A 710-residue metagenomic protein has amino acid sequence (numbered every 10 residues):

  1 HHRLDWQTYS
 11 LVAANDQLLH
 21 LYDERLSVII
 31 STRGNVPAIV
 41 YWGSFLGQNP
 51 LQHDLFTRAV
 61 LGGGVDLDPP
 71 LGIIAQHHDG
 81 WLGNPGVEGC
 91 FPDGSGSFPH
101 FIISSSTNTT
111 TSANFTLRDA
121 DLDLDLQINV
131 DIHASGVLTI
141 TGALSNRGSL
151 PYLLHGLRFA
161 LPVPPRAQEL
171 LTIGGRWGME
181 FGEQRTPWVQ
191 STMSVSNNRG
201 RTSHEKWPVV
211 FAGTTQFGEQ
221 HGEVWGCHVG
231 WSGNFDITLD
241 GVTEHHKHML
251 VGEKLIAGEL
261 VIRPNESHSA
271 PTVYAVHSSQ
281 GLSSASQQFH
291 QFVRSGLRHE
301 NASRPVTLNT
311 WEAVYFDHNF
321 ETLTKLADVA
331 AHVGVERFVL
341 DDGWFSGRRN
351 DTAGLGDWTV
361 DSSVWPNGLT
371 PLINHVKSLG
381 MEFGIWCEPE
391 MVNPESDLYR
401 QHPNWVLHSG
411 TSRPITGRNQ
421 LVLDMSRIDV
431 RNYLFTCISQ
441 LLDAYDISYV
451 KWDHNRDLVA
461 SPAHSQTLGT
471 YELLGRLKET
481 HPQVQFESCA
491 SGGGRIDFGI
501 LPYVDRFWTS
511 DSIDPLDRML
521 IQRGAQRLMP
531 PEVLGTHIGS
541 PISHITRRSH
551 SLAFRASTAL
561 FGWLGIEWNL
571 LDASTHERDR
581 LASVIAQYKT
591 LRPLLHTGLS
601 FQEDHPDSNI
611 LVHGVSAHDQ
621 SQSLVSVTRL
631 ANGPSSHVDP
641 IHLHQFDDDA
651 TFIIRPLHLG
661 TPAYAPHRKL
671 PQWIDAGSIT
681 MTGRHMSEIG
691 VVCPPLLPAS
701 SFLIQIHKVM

Functional and structural regions predicted by a protein language model:
S10-L11, Q17-L21, L26-V28, P37-D240 (+2 more regions): Polysaccharide-binding surfaces and accessory modules of carbohydrate-active proteins
R25, G142, N265, L308 (+8 more regions): Conserved, mostly hydrophobic/aromatic
L67-L71, H77-H100, F217-F235, V276-R298 (+4 more regions): Glycine-rich, aromatic-flanked loop segments that form ligand/cofactor-binding clefts across common enzyme folds
F101-I103, L260-S279, A699-H707: Short Pro-Gly-centered flexible turn/kink motifs
W207, E219, H605-D648: Carbohydrate-binding surface patches
N301-T436, Y449: Aromatic-lined carbohydrate-binding/catalytic grooves of carbohydrate-active enzymes
P366-G368, R400-H402, V406-S551, W563-W568 (+1 more regions): Active-site neighborhood of glycoside hydrolase catalytic domains
A631-M710: C-terminal beta-sandwich/jelly-roll accessory domains of carbohydrate-active enzymes
